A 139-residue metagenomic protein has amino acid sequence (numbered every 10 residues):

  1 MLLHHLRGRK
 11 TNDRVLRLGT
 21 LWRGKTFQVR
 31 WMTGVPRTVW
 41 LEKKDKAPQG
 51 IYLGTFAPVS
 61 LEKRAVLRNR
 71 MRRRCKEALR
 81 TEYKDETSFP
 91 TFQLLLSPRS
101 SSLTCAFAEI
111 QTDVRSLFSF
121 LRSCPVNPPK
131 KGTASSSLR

Functional and structural regions predicted by a protein language model:
M1-R139: Positively charged, solvent-exposed patches that mediate nucleic-acid binding
